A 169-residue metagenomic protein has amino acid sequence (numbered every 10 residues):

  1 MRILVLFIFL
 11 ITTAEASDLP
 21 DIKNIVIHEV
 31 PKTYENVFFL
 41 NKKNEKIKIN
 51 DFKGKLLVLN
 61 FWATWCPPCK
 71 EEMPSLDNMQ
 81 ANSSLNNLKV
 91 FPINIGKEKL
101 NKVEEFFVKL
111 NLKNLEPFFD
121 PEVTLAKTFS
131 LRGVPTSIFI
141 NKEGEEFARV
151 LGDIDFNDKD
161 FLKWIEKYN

Functional and structural regions predicted by a protein language model:
I3-T12: Sec-dependent N-terminal signal peptides
S17-I49: N-terminal "domain-start" segment that seeds a small globular fold
Y34-E35, L57, V134-P135: Short loop/turn microsegments at loop-to-beta-strand junctions
K48-K70: Short active-site neighborhood of thiol/selenol oxidoreductases, capturing the structured segment around
F52-K55, L85, L112-N114, L131: Active-site acidic short loop of glycosyltransferases
K70-L110, P121-K127: Structural microenvironment flanking redox-active thiols in thiol-disulfide oxidoreductases
V108-K113, D120-W164: Thiol/disulfide oxidoreductase modules built on the thioredoxin-like
